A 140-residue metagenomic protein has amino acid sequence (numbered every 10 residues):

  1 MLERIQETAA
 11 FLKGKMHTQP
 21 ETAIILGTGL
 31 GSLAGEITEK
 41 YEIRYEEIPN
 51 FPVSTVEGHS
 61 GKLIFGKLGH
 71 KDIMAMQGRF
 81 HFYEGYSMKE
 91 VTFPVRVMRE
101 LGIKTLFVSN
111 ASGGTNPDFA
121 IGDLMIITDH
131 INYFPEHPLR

Functional and structural regions predicted by a protein language model:
M1-R140: Metabolite-binding pocket within alpha/beta catalytic cores that recognizes anionic/polar moieties
